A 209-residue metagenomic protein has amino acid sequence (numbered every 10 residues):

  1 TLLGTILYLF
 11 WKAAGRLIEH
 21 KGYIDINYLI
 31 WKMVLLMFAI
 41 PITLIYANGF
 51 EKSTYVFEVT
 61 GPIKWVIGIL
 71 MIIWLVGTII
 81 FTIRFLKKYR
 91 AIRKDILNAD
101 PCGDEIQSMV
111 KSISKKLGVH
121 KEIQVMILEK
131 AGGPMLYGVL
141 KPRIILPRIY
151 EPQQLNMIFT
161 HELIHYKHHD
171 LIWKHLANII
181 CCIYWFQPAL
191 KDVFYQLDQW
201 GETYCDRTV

Functional and structural regions predicted by a protein language model:
T1-F50, T54-V209: Membrane-embedded and juxtamembrane structural elements of multi-pass membrane proteins
